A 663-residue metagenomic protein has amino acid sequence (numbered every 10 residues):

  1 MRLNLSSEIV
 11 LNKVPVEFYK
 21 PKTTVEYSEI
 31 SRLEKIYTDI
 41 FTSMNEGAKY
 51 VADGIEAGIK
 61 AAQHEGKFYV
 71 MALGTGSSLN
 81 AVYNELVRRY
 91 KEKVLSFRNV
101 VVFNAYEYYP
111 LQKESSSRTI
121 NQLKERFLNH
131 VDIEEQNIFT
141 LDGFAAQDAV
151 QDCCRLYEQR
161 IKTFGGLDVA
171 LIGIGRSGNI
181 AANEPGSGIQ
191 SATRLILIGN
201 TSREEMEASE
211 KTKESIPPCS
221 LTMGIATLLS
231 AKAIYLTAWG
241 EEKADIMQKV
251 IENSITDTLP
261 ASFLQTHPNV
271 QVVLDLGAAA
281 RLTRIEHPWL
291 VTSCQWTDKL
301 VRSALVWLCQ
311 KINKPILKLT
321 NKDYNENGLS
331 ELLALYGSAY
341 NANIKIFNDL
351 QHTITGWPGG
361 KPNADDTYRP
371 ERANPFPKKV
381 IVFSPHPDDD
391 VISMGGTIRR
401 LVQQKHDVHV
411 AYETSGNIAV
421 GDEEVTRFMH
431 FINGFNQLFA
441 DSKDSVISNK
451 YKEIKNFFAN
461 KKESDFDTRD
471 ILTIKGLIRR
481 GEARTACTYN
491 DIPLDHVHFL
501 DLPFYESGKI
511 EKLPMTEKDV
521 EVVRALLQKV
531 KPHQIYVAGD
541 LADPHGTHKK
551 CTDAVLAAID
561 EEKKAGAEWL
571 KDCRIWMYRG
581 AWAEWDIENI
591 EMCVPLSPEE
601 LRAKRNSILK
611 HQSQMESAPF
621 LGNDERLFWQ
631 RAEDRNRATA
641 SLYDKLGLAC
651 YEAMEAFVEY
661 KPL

Functional and structural regions predicted by a protein language model:
R2-N12, K22-V25, I30, A226 (+1 more regions): ATP/nucleoside-binding phosphotransfer catalytic cores, i.e., glycine-rich phosphate-binding loops
R2-V70, D366-T367, N374: N-terminal glycine-/serine-/threonine-rich phosphate-binding loop
Y19-K35, L95-V169: Ligand-binding beta-strand-loop-alpha-helix segment within the catalytic cores of soluble metabolic enzymes
A61-E92: Glycine-rich N-terminal segment of FAD-binding domains in flavoprotein oxidoreductases, spanning the beta-loop-helix
V82-K93, D390-S415, A419: Histidine-anchored nucleotide/phosphate-binding helix
R176-I198, I251-S254, K549-A558, E591-L596: Short, surface-exposed, charged loop/turn segments at secondary-structure junctions
A181-I225: Class I SAM-dependent methyltransferase SAM-binding "motif I" and its flanking Rossmann-like core
E205-K211, S215-S220, I312-I381, R400-Q404 (+3 more regions): Metal-dependent de-N-acetylase/amidase catalytic core
